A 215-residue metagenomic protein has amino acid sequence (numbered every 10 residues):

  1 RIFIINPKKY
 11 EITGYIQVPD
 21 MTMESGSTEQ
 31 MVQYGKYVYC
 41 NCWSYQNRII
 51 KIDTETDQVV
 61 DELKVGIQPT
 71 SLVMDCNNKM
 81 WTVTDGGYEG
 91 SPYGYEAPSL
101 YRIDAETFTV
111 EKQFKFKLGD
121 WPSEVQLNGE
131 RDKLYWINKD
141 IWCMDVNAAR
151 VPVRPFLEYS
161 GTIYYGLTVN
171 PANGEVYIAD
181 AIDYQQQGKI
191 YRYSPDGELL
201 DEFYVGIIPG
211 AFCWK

Functional and structural regions predicted by a protein language model:
R1-I4, Q46-I50, E89-Y101, D140-D145 (+1 more regions): Structural motif
R1-Y34: Asp-box/WD-like beta-propeller blade repeats and closely related beta-sheet repeat scaffolds
N6-Y10, I52-Q58, D104-F108, D145-R150 (+1 more regions): Short loop/turn segments that connect beta-strands within beta-propeller blades
E11-T22, Q58-K64, T109-K117, R150-Y159 (+1 more regions): A short beta-strand motif characteristic of beta-propeller blades
M23-V32, I67-D75, G119-G129, G161-V169 (+1 more regions): Repeated scaffold domains used in trafficking and secretory/extracellular systems, primarily beta-propellers
Y34-D85: Loop-centered beta-sheet repeat module
Y39-Y45, M80-Y95, L127-G129, K133-D140 (+2 more regions): Conserved beta-strand positions in repeat-built beta-propeller and related beta-rich domains
R150-A181: C-terminal hydrophobic structural anchor segments that stabilize assembly/packing rather than catalytic chemistry
